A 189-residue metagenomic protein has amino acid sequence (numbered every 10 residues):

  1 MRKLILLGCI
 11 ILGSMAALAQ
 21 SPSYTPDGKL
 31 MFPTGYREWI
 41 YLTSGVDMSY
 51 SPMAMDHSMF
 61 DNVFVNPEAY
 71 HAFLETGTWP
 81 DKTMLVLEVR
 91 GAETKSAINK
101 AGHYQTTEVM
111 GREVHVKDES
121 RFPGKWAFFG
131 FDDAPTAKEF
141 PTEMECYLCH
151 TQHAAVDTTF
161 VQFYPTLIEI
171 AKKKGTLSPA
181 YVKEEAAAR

Functional and structural regions predicted by a protein language model:
M1-L4: Positively charged n-region of N-terminal signal peptides that target proteins for export
L7-M15: Bacterial N-terminal signal peptides
A17-A19: Boundary at the C-terminal end of the N-terminal hydrophobic targeting segment
S21-I40, S44-S49, T76-R189: Sequence context surrounding c-type heme c attachment/ligation sites in exported
Y50-F60: Short, polar loop/linker segments at the starts of domains and inter-domain junctions
M59-L74, A97-K100: N-terminal post-signal-peptidase region of extra-cytosolic proteins
